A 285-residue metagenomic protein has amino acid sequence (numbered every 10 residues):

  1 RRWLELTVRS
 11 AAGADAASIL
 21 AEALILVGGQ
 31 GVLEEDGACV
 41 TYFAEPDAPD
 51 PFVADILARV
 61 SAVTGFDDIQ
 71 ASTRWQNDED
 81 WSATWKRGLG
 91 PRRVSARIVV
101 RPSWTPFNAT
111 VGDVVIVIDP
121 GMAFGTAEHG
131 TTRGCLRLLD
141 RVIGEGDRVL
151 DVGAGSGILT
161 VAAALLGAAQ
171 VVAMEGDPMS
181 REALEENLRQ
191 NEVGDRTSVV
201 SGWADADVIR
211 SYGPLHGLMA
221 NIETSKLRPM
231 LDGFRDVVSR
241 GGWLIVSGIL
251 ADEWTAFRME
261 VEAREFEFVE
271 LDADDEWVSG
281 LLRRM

Functional and structural regions predicted by a protein language model:
W3-T110: N-terminal auxiliary segments of SAM/dcSAM-dependent transferases
A21, I25, L57-S61, K86 (+6 more regions): Class I S-adenosyl-L-methionine
G31, Q170-V171, L244: A short hydrophobic/small-residue beta-strand
G65-D67, V94, I143, V193 (+1 more regions): Short, structurally constrained coil/turn elements that cap an alpha-helix or connect an alpha-helix to the following
A96-I98, D147, G242: Surface-exposed loop/turn positions
I116-V117, L150: Conserved beta-strand elements of the Class I
M122, T126-A204, P214: Conserved SAM/SAH cofactor-binding pocket of Class I
G176-R284: S-adenosylmethionine
